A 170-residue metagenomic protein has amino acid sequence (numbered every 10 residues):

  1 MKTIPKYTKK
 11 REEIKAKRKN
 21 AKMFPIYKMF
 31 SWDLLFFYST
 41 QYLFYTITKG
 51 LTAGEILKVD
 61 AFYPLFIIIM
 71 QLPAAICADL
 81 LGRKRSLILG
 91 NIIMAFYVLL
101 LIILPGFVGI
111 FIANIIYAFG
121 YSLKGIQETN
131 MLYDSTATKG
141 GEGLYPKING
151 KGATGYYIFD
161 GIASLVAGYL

Functional and structural regions predicted by a protein language model:
Y7-I69, L100-I102: Helix-loop boundary and gating motifs at the non-cytosolic
M23-F24, V108-N114: Short hydrophobic/alpha-helical segments at membrane-entry points of transmembrane helices in Major Facilitator
F36, P64-L72, Y157-G161, L165: Residue-level signature of mid-helix packing/kink "hotspots" within the transmembrane helices of 12-pass Major
F44-T48, D160-L170: Transmembrane alpha-helix termini and helix-breaking/packing motifs in multi-pass membrane transporters
I69-G82: Helix-to-loop junctions at the C-terminal end of transmembrane segments in multipass secondary transporters
I92-G106, I110: C-terminal ends and interior cores of transmembrane alpha-helices in multi-pass membrane transporters/permeases
I115-Y156: Cytoplasmic helix-loop-helix junction between adjacent transmembrane helices in 12-TM secondary transporters
